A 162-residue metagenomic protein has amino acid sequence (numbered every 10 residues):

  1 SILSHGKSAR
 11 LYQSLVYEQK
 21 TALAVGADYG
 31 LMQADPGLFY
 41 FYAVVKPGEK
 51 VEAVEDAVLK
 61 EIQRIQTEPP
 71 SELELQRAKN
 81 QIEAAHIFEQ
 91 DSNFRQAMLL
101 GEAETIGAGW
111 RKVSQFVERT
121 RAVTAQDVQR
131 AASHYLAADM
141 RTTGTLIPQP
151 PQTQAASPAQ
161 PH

Functional and structural regions predicted by a protein language model:
S1-L3, Q13: Active/ligand-binding-proximal structured segments within catalytic/core domains that scaffold catalytic residues
G6-K7, G30-E89, A159-H162: M16/insulysin-pitrilysin zinc metalloprotease superfamily fold
R10-V25, A34-P36, E68-S114, E118: Short acidic/His-enriched helical or mixed secondary-structure segments at domain edges of catalytic enzymes and some
L15, F41, V58, I82 (+2 more regions): Buried hydrophobic packing residues in well-ordered domains
T21-L23, G37-F39, Q63, D139-T142: Envelope-exposed proteins and targeting segments
A24-Y29, V128-R130: Glycine-rich, charged/polar anion/phosphate-binding loops that engage phosphate groups from diverse ligands
G26-D28, Y40-V44, T142-L146: Soluble periplasmic/extracytoplasmic beta-strand elements of cell-envelope proteins
Q115-H162: Proteolytic maturation boundary segments
